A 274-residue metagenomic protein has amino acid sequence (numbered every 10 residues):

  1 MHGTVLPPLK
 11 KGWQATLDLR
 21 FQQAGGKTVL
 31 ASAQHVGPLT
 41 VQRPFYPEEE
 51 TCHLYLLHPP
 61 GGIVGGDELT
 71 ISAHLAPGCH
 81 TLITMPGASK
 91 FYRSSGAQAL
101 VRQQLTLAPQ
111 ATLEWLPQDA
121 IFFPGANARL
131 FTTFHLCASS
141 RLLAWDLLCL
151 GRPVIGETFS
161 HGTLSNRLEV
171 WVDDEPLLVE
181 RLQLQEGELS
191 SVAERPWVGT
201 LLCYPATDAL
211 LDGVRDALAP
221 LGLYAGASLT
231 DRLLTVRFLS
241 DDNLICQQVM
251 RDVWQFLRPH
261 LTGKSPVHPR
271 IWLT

Functional and structural regions predicted by a protein language model:
H2, L6-K10, Q14-T16, R20-V36 (+6 more regions): N-terminal intrinsically disordered, cationic/polar leader segments that include organellar targeting peptides
H2-D119, P124: N-terminal, charged/glycine-rich beta-strand/loop interface patches
L39-R43, Y92-Q98, G125-N127, P153-E157 (+2 more regions): A short, polar/proline- and glycine-enriched secondary-structure boundary/capping micro-motif
S72, Q104, F131-T133, R167 (+1 more regions): Short, surface-exposed charged micro-motifs
L75-P77, M85-G87, L107-P109, P117-D119 (+5 more regions): Short, structured patches in soluble enzyme cores that scaffold and shape functional sites
Q98, R129, D146-L148: "Short basic amphipathic alpha-helical interaction patches in structured regions
D146-T274: A structural signal for small-residue-enriched, beta-sheet-centric alpha/beta enzyme cores and oligomeric scaffold folds
